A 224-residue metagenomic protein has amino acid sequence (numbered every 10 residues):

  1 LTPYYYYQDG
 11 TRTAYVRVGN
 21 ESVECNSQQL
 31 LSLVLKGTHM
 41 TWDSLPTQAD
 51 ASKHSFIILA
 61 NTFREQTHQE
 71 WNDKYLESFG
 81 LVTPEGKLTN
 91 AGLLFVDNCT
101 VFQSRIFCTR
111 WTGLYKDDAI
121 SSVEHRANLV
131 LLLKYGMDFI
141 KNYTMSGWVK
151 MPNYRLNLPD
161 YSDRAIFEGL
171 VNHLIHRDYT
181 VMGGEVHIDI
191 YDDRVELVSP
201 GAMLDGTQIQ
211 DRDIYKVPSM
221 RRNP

Functional and structural regions predicted by a protein language model:
L1-P224: Conserved N-terminal catalytic/coupling substructures associated with nucleotide/phosphate chemistry
